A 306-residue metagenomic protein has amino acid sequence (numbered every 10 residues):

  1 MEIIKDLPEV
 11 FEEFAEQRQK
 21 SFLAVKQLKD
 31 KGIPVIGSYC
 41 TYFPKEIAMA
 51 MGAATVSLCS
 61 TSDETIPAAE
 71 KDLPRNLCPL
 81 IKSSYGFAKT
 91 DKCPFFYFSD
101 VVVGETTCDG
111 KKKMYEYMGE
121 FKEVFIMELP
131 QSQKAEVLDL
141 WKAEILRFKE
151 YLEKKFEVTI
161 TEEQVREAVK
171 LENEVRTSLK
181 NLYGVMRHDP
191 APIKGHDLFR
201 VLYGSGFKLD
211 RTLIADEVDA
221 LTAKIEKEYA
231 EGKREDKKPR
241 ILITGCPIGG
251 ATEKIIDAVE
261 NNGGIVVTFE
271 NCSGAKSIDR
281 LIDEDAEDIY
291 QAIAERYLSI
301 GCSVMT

Functional and structural regions predicted by a protein language model:
M1-P34, L146, E150-L281: A charged, amphipathic alpha-helical module
E9, A15-K29, I33-T41, K45-E46 (+2 more regions): Metallocofactor- and cofactor-centric catalytic cores in central/energy metabolism, strongly enriched
G37-E46, E105-K111, G245-G250: Gly/Ser/Thr-rich loops at beta-strand to alpha-helix junctions that form or flank small-molecule/cofactor-binding
I47-T61, A68-A69, C246-T306: Redox- and metal-dependent alpha/beta enzyme cores, enriched for Fe-S-associated oxidoreductases and cofactor-handling
L73, D139-R147, L281-E287: Short, surface-exposed amphipathic charged segments that create phosphate/polyanion-binding patches used for binding
R75-K92, C302-T306: Glycine-rich, highly charged phosphate/nucleotide-binding loops
P79-Y85, E144-E153, A286-Y297: A polyampholytic, Gly/Pro-enriched intrinsically disordered region
Y85-K154: Acidic/His-rich segments in extracytoplasmic proteins that coordinate ligands and/or metal ions
